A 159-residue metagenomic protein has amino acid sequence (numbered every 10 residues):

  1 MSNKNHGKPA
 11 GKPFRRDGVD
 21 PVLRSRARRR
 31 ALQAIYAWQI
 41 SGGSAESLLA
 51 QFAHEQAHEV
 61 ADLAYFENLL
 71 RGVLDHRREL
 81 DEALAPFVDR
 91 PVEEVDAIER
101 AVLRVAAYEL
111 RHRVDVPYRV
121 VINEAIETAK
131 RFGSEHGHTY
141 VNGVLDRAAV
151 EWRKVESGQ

Functional and structural regions predicted by a protein language model:
M1-Q159: N-terminal interaction/assembly modules
